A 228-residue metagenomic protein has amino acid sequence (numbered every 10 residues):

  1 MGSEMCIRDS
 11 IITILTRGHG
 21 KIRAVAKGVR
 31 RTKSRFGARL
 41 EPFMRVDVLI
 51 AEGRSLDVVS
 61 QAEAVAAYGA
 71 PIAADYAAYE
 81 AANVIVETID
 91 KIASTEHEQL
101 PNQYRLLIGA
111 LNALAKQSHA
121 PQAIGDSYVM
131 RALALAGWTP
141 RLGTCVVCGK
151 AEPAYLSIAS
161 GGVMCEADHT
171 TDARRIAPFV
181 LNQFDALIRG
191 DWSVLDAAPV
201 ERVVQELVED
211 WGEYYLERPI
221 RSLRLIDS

Functional and structural regions predicted by a protein language model:
S3, R8-S228: Non-catalytic alpha-helical scaffolds and adjoining flexible linkers that form interface surfaces for assembly
